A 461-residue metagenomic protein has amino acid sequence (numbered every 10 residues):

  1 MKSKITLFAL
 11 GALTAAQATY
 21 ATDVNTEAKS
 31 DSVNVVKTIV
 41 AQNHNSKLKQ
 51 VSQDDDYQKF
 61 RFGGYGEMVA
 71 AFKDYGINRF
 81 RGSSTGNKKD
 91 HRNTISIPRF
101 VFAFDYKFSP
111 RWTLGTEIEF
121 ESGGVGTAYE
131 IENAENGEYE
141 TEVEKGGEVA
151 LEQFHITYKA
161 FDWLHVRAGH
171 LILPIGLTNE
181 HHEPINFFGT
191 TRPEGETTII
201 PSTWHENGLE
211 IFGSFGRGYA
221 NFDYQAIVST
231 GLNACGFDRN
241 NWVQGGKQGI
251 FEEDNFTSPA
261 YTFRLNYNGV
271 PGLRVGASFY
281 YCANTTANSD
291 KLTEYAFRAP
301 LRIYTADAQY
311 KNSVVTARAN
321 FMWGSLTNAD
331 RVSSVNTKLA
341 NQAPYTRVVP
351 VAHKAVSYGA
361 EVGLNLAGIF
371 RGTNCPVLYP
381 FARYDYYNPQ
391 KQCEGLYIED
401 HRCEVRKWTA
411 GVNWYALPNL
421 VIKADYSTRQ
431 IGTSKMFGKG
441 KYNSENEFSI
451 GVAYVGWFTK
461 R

Functional and structural regions predicted by a protein language model:
M1-I5, R217: Positively charged n-region of N-terminal signal peptides that target proteins for export
T6-R81, R461: N-terminal periplasmic/intermembrane-space "pro-region" immediately following the signal or transit peptide
V24-E27, V35, K73-I77, K89 (+4 more regions): Outer-membrane beta-barrel pore domains
V51, D55-D74, K89-A234, T257-T262 (+6 more regions): Outer membrane beta-barrel
G82-N87, Q244-K247, T337-A343: A solvent-exposed, charged loop/short amphipathic helix patch at secondary-structure junctions
S202, E252-P259, A296-P300: Active-site glycine- and acidic-residue-rich loops that bind and position anionic ligands or nucleotide-like cofactors
H205, L209, G213-G216, A220-Y224 (+5 more regions): Outer-membrane beta-barrel transmembrane strands
G236, W242-N288: Loop-centered beta-sheet repeat module
